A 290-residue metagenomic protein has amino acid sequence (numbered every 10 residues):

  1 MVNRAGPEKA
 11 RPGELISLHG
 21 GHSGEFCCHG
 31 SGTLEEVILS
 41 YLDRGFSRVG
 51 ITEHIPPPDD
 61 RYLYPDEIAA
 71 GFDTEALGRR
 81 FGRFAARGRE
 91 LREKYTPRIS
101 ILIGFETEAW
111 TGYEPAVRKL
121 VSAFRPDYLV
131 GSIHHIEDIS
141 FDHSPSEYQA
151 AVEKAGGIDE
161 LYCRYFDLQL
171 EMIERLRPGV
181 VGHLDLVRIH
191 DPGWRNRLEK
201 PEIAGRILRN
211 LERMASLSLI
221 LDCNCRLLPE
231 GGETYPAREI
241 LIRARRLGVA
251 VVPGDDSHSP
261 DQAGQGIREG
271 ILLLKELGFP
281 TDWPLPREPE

Functional and structural regions predicted by a protein language model:
M1-T111, H190-P201, S259-Q265, I271 (+1 more regions): An N-terminally biased module of ancient metal coordination in phosphate/nucleic-acid-related enzymes
I16-G20, V49-I51, I101-F105, L129-G131 (+3 more regions): Hydrophobic faces of well-ordered beta-strands that scaffold small-molecule active sites in alpha/beta enzyme cores
S31-L34, L198-L208, E233-I242, R268-E269: Charged helix-capping and loop-helix junction motifs
L42, S122, I173-E174, R245 (+1 more regions): Non-catalytic positions within long, well-ordered alpha-helices that form the structural scaffold/packing of enzyme
F46, P126, R177-P178, V249 (+1 more regions): A structural motif
L63, A70-S216: Extended substrate/RNA-proximal surfaces in nucleic-acid metabolism proteins
R188, S218-P229, V252-S259, P280-T281: Active-site core of metal-dependent hydrolases
C223, G231-P253, Q265-I271: Extended hydrophobic/aromatic segments used for targeting, binding, or gating
